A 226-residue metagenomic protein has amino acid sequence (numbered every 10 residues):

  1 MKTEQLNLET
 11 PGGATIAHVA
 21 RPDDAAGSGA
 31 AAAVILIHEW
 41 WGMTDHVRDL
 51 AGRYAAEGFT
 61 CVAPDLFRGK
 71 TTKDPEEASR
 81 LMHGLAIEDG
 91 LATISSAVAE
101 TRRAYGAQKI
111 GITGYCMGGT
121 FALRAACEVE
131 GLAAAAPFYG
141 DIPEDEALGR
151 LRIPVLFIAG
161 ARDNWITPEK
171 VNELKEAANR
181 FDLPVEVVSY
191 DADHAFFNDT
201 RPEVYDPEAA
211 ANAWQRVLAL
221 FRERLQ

Functional and structural regions predicted by a protein language model:
M1-Q226: N-terminal cap/leader regions of alpha/beta-hydrolase-fold enzymes, predominantly small-molecule hydrolases
